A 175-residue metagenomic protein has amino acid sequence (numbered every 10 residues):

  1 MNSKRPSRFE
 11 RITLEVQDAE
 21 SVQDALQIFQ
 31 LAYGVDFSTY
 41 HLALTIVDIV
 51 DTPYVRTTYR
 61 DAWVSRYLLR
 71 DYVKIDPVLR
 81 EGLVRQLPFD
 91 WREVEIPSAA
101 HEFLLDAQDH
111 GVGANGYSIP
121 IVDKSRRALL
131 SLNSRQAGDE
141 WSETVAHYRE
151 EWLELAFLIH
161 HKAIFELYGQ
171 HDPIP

Functional and structural regions predicted by a protein language model:
N2-E10, A19-V22, A128-P175: Juxtadomain coupling helices with adjacent low-complexity linkers
V16-D51: Helix-loop-beta substructure at the N-terminus of cytosolic sensory domains that couple signal/ligand detection
Q27, L104-Q108, F157: A broadly conserved amphipathic alpha-helix scaffold signal in soluble, globular proteins
D48-P53, A100-F103, A128: Short, solvent-exposed polar/charged micro-motifs at secondary-structure junctions
V50, L87-D90, P120, S131: Structured, helix-rich domain cores that form ligand/interaction pockets
R56-Q108: Regulatory sensory and allosteric helical modules in signal-transduction proteins and certain transcription factors
I96, Y117-V122, E166-P173: Short, surface-exposed recognition loops or helix-turn segments adjacent to catalytic cores
E102-R126: Helix-to-coil/beta transition segments that act as allosteric "coupling" elements at the rims of sensory or catalytic
